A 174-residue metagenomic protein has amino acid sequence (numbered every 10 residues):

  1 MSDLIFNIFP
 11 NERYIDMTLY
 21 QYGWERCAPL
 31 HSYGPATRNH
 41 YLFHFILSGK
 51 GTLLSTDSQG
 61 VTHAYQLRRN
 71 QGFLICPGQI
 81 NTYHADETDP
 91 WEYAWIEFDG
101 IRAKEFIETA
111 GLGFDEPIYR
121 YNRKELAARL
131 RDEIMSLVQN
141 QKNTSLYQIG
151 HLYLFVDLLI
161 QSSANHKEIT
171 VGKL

Functional and structural regions predicted by a protein language model:
M1-G72, E87, A110-D115: Generic protein-terminus/edge-of-domain signal
E12, R26-P29, K50, P77 (+3 more regions): A general structural signal marking secondary-structure boundaries and capping sites
M17, W91-Y93, G172: Short edge beta-strand segments in beta-sheet-rich domains
Q71-F73, N81, I134: N-terminal module of bacterial RNA polymerase sigma factors
G78-R102: Ligand-binding loop in jelly-roll beta-barrel domains
I96, I118-Y119: Glycine-rich beta-solenoid repeat tracts in large extracellular/virion proteins
D99-R102, Y121-L174: An amphipathic alpha-helical interaction segment
I101-I118: Double-stranded beta-helix
